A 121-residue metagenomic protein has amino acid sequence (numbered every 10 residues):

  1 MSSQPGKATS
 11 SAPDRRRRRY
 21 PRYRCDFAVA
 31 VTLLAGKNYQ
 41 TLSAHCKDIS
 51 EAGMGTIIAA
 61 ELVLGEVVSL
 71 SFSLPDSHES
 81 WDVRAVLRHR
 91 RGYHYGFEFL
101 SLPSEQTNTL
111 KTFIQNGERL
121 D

Functional and structural regions predicted by a protein language model:
M1-I49, Q115-D121: N-terminal helix initiation/capping motif
V29-L34, G65-H78: Short conserved beta-strand and strand-loop elements enriched in small hydrophobics with frequent Asp/Gly
V31, D48, L87-R91, S101: A residue-level detector for short acidic-glycine micro-motifs
L34-G36, E51, R90-H94: Short, conserved beta-turn/loop elements at beta-strand boundaries and strand-helix junctions
L42-A44, V83-R88: Short beta-strand-centered aromatic/proline hotspots
M54-I58, Y93-S101: Short, solvent-exposed secondary-structure boundary/capping segments
E105-I114: A short macromolecule-binding patch
